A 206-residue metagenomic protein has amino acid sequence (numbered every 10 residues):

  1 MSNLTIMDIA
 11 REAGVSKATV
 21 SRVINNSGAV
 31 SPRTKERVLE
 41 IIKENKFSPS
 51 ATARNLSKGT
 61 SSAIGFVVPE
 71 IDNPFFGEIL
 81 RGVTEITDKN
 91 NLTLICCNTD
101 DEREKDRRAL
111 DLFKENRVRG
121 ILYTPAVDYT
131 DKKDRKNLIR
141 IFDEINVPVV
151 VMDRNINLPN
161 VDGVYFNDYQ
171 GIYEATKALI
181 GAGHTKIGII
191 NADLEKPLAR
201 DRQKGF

Functional and structural regions predicted by a protein language model:
M1-S62, V149: N-terminal helix-turn-helix DNA-binding module of bacterial transcription factors
S2-L4, K43-R81, K89-L92, D100-E102 (+1 more regions): N-terminal helix-turn-helix/winged-helix DNA-binding helices and compositionally similar short basic alpha-helical
E12, E44, E85-L92, L112-R117 (+1 more regions): Bacterial carbohydrate/catabolite-sensing allosteric modules
E12, K17-R22, K58-D72, L122 (+2 more regions): Short beta-strand segments enriched in small/hydrophobic residues
P32, E36, S62, R81 (+2 more regions): Surface-exposed alpha-helical interface segments used for non-catalytic interactions
A51-T52, K105-A109, N137-L138: Short acidic active-site motifs
E70-I71, D100-D101, A126-D131, D193-P197: Short histidine/acidic/glycine/proline-rich micro-motifs that form metal- and phosphate-coordinating active-site loops
E104-Y123: Short, well-structured alpha-helical segments in soluble
